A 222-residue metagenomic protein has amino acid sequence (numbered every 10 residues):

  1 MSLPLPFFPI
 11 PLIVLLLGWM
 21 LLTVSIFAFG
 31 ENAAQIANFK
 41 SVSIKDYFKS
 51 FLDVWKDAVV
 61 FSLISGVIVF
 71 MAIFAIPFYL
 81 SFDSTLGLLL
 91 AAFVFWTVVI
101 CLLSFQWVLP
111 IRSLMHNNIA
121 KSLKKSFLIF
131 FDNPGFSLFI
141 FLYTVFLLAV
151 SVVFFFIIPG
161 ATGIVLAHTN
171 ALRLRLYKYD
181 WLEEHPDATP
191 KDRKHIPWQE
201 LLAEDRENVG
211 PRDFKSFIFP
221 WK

Functional and structural regions predicted by a protein language model:
M1-I10, L63, V67-Y79, D132-P134: Long, highly hydrophobic alpha-helical transmembrane signal-anchor segments
L5, P110-H116, I129, F136-A149 (+1 more regions): Juxtamembrane transition segments at transmembrane-helix termini in multipass membrane proteins
P6-N38, S81-N117, V152-P186: Selective recognition of hydrophobic, aromatic-rich stretches within alpha-helical transmembrane segments of polytopic
L16, M20, V24, L63-M71 (+4 more regions): Generic alpha-helical transmembrane segments of integral inner-membrane proteins, especially permease/transport modules
E31-A58: Transmembrane-helix boundary and interhelical linker motifs in polytopic inner-membrane proteins
V42-D46, S84, L114, N118-K121 (+1 more regions): Coil-to-alpha-helix initiation sites in intrinsically disordered, low-complexity, charged segments
F48-I68, S104-V150: Interfacial aromatic "cap" segments that immediately flank transmembrane helices in multipass membrane proteins
V54, F70, L174, K178: Phosphate/oxyanion-binding loops and surfaces in catalytic or ligand/nucleic-acid-binding neighborhoods
